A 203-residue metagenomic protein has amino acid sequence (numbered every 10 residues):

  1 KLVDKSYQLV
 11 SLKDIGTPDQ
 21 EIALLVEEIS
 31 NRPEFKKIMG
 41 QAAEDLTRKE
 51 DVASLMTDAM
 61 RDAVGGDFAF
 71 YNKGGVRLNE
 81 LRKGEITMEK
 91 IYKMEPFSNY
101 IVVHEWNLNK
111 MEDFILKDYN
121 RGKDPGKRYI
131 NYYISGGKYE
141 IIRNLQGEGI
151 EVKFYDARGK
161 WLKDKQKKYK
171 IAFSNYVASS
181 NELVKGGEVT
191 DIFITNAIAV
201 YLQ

Functional and structural regions predicted by a protein language model:
K1-Q203: Catalytic centers of hydrolytic enzymes
